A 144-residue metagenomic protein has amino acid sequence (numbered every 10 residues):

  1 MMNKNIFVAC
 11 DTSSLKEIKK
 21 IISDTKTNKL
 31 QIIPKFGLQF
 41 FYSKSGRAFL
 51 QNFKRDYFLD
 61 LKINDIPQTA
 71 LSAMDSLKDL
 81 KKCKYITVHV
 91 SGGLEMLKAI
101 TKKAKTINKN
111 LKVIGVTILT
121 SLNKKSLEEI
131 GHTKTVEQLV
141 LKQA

Functional and structural regions predicted by a protein language model:
N3, T69-A144: Conserved anion-binding
N5-C10, I32-F36, Y57-L61, I86-V88 (+1 more regions): Hydrophobic faces of well-ordered beta-strands that scaffold small-molecule active sites in alpha/beta enzyme cores
V8, T25, L139-Q143: Generic low-polarity alpha-helical segments
C10-F53, L61, P67-A70: Conserved alpha/beta-domain cores
I22-K29, R47-K54, D75-K81, T101-N108: Acidic (Asp/Glu)-rich catalytic clusters
